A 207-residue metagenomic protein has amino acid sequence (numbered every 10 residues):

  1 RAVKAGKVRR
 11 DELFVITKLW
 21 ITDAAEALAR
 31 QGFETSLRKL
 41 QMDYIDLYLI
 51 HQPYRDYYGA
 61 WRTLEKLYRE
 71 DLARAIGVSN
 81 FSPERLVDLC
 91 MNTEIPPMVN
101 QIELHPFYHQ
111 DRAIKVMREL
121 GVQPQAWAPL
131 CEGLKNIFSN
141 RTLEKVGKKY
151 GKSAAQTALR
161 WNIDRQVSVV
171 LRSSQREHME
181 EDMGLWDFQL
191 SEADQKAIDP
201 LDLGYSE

Functional and structural regions predicted by a protein language model:
R1-L13, D43, L130, A197 (+2 more regions): N-terminal binding-site loop/beta-alpha segment at the start of enzyme catalytic domains that lines or forms
R9-D23, D46-P53, N80: A short, structured active-site edge motif that brings together acidic residues
E12, M42-I45, A73, P97: Local beta-strand N-terminus motif with an aromatic residue
V15, R30-Q31, N140-R141: A generic alpha-helix surface/boundary motif
A24-L40, G59, E84-L86, Y108-H109: Short, acidic/polar
A29-L49, K66-E70, V122: CE4/NodB-like, metal-dependent polysaccharide N-deacetylase domain that modifies extracellular/periplasmic N-acetylated
Q52-E207: Beta/alpha (TIM)-barrel catalytic core signal, keyed to glycine-rich beta->alpha loops juxtaposed to Asp/Glu that bind
